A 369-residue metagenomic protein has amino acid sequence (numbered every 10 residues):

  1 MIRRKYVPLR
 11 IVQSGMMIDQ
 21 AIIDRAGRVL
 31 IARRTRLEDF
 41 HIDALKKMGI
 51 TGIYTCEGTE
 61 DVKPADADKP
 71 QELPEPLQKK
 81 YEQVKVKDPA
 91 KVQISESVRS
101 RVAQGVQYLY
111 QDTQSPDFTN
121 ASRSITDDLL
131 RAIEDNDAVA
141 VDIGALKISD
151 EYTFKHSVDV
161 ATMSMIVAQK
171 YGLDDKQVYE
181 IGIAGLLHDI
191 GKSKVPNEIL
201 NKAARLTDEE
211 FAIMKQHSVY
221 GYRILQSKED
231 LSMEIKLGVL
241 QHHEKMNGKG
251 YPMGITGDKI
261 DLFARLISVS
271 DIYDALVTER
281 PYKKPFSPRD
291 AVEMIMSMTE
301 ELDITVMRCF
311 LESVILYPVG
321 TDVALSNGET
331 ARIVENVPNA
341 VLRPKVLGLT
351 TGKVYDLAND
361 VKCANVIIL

Functional and structural regions predicted by a protein language model:
M1-T113, P285-L369: Terminal helices and disordered tails flanking the catalytic cores of nucleotide-processing hydrolases
I22, I199-L200, L206, M246-Y251 (+1 more regions): Short clusters of hydrophobic/aromatic residues that line enzyme substrate/ligand-binding pockets
G27-L30, E151, D208, G250: Short, contiguous strand/loop micro-motifs
A32, E209, T278: Thr-Gly-centered strand-to-loop micro-motif
V62-P64, L186, A203, H243: Short secondary-structure boundary/hinge segments and terminal tails
P74-K215, Q226-E229, E234: Acidic/His-rich, divalent-metal-binding segments that scaffold phosphate/diphosphate chemistry
E180-K194, A212-R223, S227-R308, L316-V319 (+2 more regions): Alpha-helical scaffolding flanking metal-ion-dependent phosphate/phosphodiester catalytic sites
